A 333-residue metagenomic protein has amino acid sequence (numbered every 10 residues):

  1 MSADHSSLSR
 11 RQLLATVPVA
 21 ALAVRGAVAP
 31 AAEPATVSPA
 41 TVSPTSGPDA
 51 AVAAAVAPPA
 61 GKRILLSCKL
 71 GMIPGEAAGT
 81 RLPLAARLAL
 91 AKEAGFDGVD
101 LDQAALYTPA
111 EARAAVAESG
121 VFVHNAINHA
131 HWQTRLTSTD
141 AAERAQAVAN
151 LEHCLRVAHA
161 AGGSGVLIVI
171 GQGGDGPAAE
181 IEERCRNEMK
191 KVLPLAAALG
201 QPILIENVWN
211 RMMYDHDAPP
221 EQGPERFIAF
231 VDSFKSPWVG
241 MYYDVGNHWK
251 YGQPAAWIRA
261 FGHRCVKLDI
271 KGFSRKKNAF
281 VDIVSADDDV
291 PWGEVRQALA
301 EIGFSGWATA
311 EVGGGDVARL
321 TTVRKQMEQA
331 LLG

Functional and structural regions predicted by a protein language model:
S2-T36, P44-A160, S164, K190 (+9 more regions): N-terminal pre-domain/capping segments
G75-A77, T134, G173-D175, N210-P219 (+2 more regions): Short, small-residue-enriched loops and turns at beta-alpha junctions that line or gate enzyme active sites
P83, T139-A149, P177-N187, D215-R226 (+3 more regions): Alpha-helix N-cap and loop-to-helix initiation/capping positions
L136-S138, G171, A279-D282: Vicinal oxygen chelate
A158-A178, L204-N210: Active-site groove signature of glycoside hydrolases
K190-D289: Acidic/histidine-rich catalytic cores of soluble enzymes
A300: Catalytic-face loop-and-helix region of soluble metabolic enzyme cores
W307-V312: Short acidic/histidine-rich active-site segments
